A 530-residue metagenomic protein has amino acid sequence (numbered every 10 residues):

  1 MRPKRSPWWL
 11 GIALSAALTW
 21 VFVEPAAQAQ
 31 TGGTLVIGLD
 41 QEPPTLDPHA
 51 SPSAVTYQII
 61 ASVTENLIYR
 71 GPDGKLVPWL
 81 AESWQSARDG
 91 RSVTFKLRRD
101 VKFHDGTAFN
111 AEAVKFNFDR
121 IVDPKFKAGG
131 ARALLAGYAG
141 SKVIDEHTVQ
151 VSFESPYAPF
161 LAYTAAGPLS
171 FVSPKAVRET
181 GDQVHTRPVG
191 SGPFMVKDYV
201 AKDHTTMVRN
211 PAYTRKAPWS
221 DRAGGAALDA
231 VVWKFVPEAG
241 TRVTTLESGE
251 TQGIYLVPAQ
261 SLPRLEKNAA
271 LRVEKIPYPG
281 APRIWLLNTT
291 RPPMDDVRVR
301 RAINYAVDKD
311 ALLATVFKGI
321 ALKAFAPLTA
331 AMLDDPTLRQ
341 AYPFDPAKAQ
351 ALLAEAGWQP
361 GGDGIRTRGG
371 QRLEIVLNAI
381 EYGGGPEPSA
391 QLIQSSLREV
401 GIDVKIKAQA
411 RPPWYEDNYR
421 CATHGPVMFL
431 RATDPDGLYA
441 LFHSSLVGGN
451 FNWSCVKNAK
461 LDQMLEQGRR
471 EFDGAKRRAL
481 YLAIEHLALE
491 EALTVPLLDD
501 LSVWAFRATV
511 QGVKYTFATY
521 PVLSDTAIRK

Functional and structural regions predicted by a protein language model:
Q30, K96, A131-A176, P193-V200: Surface-exposed binding/hinge segments that line and control ligand-binding clefts or catalytic entry sites
I37, G106, S396-G448: Periplasmic binding protein-like
G38-R88, F116-D119, V189, A505 (+1 more regions): N-terminal lobe/hinge region of extracytoplasmic solute-binding protein
K75, A165-V232, G240, P346-E355: Gly/Pro-rich hinge or "lid" segments in bacterial periplasmic/extracellular proteins
E82-K127, I144, Q150-S152, T245 (+1 more regions): Aromatic- and charge-enriched surface segment that lines or borders ligand/interaction sites
H185, R215-R264, Q391-S395, I402-K405 (+1 more regions): Ligand-site clamp/hinge motif
V208-R215, D295-S395, A483, R529: Append "and occasionally in soluble cytosolic enzymes with long acidic Gly/Pro-rich linkers
W504-K530: Long beta-strand-rich cores associated with HINT superfamily self-processing modules
